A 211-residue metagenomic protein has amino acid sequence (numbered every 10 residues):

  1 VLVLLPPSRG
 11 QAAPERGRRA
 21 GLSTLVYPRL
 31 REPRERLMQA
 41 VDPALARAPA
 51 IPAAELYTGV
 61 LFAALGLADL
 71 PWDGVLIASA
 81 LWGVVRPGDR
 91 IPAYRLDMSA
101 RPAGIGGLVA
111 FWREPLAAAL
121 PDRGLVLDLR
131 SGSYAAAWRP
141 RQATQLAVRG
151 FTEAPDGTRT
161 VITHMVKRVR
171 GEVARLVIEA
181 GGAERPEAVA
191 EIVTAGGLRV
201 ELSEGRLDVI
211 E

Functional and structural regions predicted by a protein language model:
V1-L96: Near-N-terminal "mature-domain entry" segment
L67-E211: Internal, well-folded beta-alpha domain core
